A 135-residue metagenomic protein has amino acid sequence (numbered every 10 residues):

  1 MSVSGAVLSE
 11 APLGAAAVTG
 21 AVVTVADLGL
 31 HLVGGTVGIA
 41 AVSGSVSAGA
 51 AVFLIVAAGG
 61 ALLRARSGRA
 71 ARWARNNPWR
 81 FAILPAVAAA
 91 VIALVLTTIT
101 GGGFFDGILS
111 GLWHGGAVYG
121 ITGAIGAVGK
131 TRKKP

Functional and structural regions predicted by a protein language model:
M1-P135: Juxtamembrane/disordered regions of integral membrane proteins
